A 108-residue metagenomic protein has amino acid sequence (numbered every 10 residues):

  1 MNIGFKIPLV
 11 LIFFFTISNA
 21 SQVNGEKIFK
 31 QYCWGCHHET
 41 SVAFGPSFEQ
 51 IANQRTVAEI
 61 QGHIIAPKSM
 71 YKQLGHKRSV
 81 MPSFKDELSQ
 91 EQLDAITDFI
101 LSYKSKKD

Functional and structural regions predicted by a protein language model:
M1-I3: N-terminal secretory signal peptides that target proteins for export/translocation
K6-T16: Bacterial N-terminal signal peptides
F14, K27-K30, G75: Processing junctions and N-termini across compartments
S21-E39: Sequence/structural segment immediately N-terminal to covalent heme-attachment motifs in c-type and related
E26, H38-A66: Gly/Gly-Pro-rich "capping" loops immediately C-terminal to redox-active cysteine motifs in periplasmic/lumenal
F44-I51, P67-A95, I100-D108: Axial heme c-ligation environment in periplasmic c-type cytochrome domains
